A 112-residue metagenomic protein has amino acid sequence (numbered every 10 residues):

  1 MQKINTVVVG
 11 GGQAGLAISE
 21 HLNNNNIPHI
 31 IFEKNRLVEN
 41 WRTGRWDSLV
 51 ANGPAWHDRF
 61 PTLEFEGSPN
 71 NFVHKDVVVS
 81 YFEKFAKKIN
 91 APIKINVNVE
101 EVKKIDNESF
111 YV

Functional and structural regions predicted by a protein language model:
Q2-I31: N-terminal Rossmann-like FAD-binding beta1-loop-alpha1 element of flavoenzymes
V9-G12, E33, P61, I95: A secondary-structure boundary/capping signal
A14, R36-L37: Conserved Rossmann-like nucleotide-cofactor binding loop
N23, W56, K87: Short polybasic/polar patches that bind polyanions
L37, L63, V102: Active-site loop signature of alpha/beta-hydrolase-fold enzymes
L37, W56, N98: A generic "binding-loop/recognition-motif" signal
N40-S80: Glycine-rich active-site loop/strand segments that organize a redox cofactor
N71-V112: Feature captures the FAD/FMN-dependent oxidoreductase FAD-binding
